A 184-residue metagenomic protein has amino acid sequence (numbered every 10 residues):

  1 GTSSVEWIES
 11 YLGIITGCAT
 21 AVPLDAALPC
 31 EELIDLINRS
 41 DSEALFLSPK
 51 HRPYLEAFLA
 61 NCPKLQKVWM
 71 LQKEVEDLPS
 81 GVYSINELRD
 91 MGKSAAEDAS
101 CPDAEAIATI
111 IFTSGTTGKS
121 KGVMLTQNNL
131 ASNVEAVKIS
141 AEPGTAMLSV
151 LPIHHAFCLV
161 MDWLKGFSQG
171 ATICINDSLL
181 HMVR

Functional and structural regions predicted by a protein language model:
G1-S4, D25-A27, M147, L151-A156: Conserved AMP-binding
T2-L12: Cytochrome P450 catalytic-core helices
Y11-G17, R39, L164-S168: Short hydrophobic alpha-helices that are characteristic scaffold elements of the AMP-binding
T16-E87: Structural core segment of the AMP-binding/adenylate-forming
C18, T116, G170: Conserved G/P- and acidic residue-centered "switch" motifs that form tight phosphate/ATP-binding loops in soluble
M70, D90-F112, K119, A141-A146: Conserved pre-ATP/AMP-binding loop-to-beta segment of ANL
A108-V134: Conserved AMP-binding A3 loop
A131-A146, I153-R184: Conserved AMP-binding/adenylation subdomain of ANL enzymes
